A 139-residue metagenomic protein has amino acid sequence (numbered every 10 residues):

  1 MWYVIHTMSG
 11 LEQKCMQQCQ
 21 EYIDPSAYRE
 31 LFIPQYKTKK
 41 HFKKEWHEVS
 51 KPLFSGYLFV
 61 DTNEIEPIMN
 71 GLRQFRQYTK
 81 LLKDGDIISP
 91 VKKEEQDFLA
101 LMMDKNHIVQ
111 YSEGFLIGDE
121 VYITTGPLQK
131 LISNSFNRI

Functional and structural regions predicted by a protein language model:
M1-Y122, F136: Acidic-enriched and Gly/Ser
Q129-R138: Short beta-strand-centered aromatic/proline hotspots
